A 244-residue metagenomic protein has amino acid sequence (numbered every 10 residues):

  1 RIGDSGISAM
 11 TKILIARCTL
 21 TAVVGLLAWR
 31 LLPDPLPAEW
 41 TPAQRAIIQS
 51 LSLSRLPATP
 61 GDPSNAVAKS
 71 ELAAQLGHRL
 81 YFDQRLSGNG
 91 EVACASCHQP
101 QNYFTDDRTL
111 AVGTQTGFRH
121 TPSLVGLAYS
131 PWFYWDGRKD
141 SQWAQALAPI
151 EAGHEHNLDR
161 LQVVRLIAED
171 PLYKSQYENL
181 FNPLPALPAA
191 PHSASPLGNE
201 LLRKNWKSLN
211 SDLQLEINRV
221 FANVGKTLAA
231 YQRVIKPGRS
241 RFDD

Functional and structural regions predicted by a protein language model:
R1-A9: Short, Lys/Arg-enriched N-terminal segments with co-localized hydrophobic residues within the first ~10-30 amino acids
T11-D244: Periplasmic c-type cytochrome electron-transfer domains
